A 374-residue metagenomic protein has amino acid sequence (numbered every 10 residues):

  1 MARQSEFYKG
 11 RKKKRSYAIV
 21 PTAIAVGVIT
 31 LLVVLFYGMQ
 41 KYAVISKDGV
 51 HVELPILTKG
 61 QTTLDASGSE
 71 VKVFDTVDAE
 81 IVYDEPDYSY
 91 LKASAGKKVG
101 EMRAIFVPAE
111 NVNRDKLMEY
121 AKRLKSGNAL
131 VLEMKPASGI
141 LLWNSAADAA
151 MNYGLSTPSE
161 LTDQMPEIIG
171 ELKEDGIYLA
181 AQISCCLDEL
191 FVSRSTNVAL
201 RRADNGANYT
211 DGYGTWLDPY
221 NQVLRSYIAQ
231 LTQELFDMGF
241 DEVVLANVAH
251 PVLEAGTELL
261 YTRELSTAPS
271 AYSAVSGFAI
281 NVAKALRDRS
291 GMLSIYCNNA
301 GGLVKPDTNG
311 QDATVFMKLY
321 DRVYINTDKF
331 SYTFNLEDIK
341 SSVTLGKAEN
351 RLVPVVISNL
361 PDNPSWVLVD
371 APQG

Functional and structural regions predicted by a protein language model:
M1-I19: N-terminal Lys/Arg-rich, disordered targeting/topogenic segments
Q40-V44, G49, T314-V315, L319-G374: Substrate-binding cleft of secreted/luminal carbohydrate-active enzymes
Y42-E101: N-terminal, intrinsically disordered, polar/charged segments of Gram-positive cell-envelope systems that serve as
A93-P108, C186-Q233: Active-site-adjacent "subsite" loops/lids of carbohydrate-active enzymes
F106, Y178-D188, V244-N247, P269-G310 (+2 more regions): Aromatic-lined carbohydrate-recognition surfaces of secreted/lumenal glycan-active proteins
D115-L141, E234-L245, V315-Y324: Catalytic domains of carbohydrate-active enzymes, especially glycoside hydrolases
A129-K135, E160-N208: Glycine-rich, aromatic-flanked loop segments that form ligand/cofactor-binding clefts across common enzyme folds
W143-M151, D188-T210, P251-L265: Aromatic- and acidic-residue-enriched segments that line the glycan-binding/catalytic groove of carbohydrate-active
